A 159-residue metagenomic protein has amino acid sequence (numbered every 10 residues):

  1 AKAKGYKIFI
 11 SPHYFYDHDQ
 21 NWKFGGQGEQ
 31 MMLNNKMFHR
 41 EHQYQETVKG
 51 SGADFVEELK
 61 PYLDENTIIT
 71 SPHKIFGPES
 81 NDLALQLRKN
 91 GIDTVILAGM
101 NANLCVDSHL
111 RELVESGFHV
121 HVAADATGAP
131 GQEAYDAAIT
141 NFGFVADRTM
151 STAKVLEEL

Functional and structural regions predicted by a protein language model:
A1-N90: Active-site alpha/beta core segments
K2-A3, V114, G143: Anion (oxyanion) recognition and catalysis
K7, D93, H119: Short acidic/polar active-site loop segments enriched in Thr and Asp
S11, A123-D125, T152: Generic beta-sheet signal
T70, D147-E158: Short acidic-hydrophobic, aromatic-tinged amphipathic segments that line or gate anion-handling sites
I96-M100, S116-Q132: A short glycine-rich beta-strand->turn/loop micro-motif centered on a GG-aromatic cluster
G131-G143: Active-site-proximal loop->helix
